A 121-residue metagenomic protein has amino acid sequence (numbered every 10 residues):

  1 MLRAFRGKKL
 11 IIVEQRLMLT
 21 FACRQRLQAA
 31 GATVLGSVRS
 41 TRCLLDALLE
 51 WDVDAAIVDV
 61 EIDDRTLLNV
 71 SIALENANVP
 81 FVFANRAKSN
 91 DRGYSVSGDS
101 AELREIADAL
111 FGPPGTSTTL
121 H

Functional and structural regions predicted by a protein language model:
M1-K9, S89, G98-H121: Non-catalytic signal-transmission and effector/linker regions of two-component phosphorelay proteins
G7-M18, C23: Conserved acidic segment of CheY-like receiver
A22-L27, I106-A107: Short hydrophobic helical patches associated with two-component signaling proteins
A32-R39: Short hydrophobic/Thr-rich beta-strand motif most characteristic of the beta2 strand and flanking loop of CheY-like
R39-A55: Acidic, metal-coordinating helix/loop segments flanking the phosphotransfer/catalytic sites of two-component signaling
A47-L48, R86-Y94: Short loop/helix-cap segments at secondary-structure boundaries that form the rim of catalytic
V58-E75: Conserved phosphotransfer microenvironments
S71, N78-S89: A short, hydrophobic beta-strand element within the central beta-sheet of small alpha/beta folds
